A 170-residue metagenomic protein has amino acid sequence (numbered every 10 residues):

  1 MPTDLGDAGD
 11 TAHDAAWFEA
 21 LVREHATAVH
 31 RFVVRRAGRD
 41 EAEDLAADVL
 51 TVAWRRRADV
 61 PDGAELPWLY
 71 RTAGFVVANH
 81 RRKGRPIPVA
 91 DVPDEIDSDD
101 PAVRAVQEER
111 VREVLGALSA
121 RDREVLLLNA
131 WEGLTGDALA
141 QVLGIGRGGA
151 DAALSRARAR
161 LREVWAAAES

Functional and structural regions predicted by a protein language model:
D10-A20, H30-D48, R56-G63, V142 (+2 more regions): Short, charged helix-capping/linker segments at alpha-helix termini
V33, N129-W131: Short amphipathic helical patch at the helix-1/turn junction of helix-turn-helix
A47-W54, G63-K83, L154, R158: Σ70-family region 2.3-2.4 aromatic/basic alpha-helix that recognizes the −10 promoter and nucleates DNA melting
R71-D91, V103-Q107, E163: Arg/Lys-rich amphipathic alpha helix in sigma70-family domain 2
G74, L143-A168: DNA-recognition helix of helix-turn-helix
R110-S119, V164: Short amphipathic alpha-helical boundary/capping segments
G116, A120-R121, E132-A152: Helix-turn-helix DNA-binding module
V125-L126: A short pre-motif secondary-structure segment
